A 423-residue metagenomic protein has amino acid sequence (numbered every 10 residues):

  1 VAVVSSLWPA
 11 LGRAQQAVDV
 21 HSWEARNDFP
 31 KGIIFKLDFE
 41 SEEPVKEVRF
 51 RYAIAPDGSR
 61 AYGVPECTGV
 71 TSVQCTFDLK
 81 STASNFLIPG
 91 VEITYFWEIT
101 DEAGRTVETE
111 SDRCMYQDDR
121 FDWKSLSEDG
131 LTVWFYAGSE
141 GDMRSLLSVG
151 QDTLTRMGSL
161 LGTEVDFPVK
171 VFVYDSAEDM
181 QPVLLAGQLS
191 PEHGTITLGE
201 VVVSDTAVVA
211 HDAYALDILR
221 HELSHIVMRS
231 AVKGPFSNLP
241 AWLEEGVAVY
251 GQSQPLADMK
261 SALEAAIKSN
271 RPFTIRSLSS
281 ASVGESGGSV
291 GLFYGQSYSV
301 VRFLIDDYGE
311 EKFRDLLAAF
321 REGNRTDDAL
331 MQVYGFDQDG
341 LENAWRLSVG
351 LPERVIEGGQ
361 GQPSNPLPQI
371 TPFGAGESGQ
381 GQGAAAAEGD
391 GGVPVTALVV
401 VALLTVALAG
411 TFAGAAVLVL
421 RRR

Functional and structural regions predicted by a protein language model:
V1-S6: Bacterial N-terminal signal peptides
W8-W123, T132, R423: Glycan-association/targeting regions that enable binding to alpha-glucans and other polysaccharides
D122-P240, G251, A257-D258, I267 (+3 more regions): Juxtacatalytic substrate-recognition/specificity segment
S224, M228-V232, A248, S297-Y308: Alpha-helical scaffold elements that line and support the substrate/ligand-binding pocket of soluble hydrolases
M228, E244-S253, E311-R325: Acidic helix/loop microenvironments that form the catalytic cleft of cell-wall polysaccharide enzymes
A231, N238-A281, M331-P352: Post-HExxH zinc-binding segment in Zn-dependent metallohydrolases
L256-R321, S378: Replace "(M1/M4/M9/M12/WLM)" with "(e.g., M1/M4/M8/M9/M12/M26/WLM)" and add "not limited to" to clarify scope
L278, G284-L292, A318-R423: Beta/coil-rich, acidic/histidine-enriched accessory regions frequently appended to metallopeptidases
